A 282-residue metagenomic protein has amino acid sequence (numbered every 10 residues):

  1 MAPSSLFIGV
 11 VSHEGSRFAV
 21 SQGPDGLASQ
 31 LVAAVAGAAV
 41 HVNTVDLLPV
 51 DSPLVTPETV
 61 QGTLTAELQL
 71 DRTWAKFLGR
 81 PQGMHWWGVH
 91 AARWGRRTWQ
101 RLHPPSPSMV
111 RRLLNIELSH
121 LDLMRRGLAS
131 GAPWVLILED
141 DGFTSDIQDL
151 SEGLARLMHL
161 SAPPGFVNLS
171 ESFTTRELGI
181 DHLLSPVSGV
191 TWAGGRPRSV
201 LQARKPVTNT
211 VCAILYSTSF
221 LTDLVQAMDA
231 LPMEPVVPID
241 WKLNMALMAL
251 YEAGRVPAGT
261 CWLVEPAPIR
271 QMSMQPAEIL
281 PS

Functional and structural regions predicted by a protein language model:
M1-L138, G142-S282: An acidic/histidine-cluster motif and surrounding catalytic segment that typifies divalent-metal-assisted enzyme active
